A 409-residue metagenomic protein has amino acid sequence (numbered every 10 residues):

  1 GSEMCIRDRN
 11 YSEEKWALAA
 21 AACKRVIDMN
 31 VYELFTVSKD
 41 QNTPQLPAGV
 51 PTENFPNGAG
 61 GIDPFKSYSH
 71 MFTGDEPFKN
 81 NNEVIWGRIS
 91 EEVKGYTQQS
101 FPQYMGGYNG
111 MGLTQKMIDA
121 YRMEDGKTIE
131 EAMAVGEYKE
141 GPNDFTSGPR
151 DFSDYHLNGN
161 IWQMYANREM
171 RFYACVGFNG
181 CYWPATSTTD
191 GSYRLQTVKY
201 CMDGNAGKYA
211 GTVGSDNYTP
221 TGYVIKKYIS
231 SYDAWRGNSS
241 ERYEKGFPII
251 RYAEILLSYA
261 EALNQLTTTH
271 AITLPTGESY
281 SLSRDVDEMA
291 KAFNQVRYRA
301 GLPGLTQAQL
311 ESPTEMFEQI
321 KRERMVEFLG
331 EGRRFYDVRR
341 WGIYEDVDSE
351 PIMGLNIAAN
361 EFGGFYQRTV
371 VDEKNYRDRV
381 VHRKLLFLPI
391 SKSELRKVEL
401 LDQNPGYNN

Functional and structural regions predicted by a protein language model:
M4-I6: Short, small-residue-biased leader/transition segments that mark boundaries at the very start of proteins
K15, A22, P275, A292-Q295: Alpha-helical solenoid repeat scaffolds, predominantly canonical TPR units
N42-K127, G204-N205, A210, G214-V224 (+5 more regions): Long, intrinsically disordered, low-complexity segments
Y96, P102, D119-R122, K127 (+1 more regions): Flexible, polar/acidic helix-loop-strand segments at domain edges
H270-R284: Intrinsically disordered, low-complexity Ser/Thr- and acidic-rich flexible linkers and loops, especially at boundaries
